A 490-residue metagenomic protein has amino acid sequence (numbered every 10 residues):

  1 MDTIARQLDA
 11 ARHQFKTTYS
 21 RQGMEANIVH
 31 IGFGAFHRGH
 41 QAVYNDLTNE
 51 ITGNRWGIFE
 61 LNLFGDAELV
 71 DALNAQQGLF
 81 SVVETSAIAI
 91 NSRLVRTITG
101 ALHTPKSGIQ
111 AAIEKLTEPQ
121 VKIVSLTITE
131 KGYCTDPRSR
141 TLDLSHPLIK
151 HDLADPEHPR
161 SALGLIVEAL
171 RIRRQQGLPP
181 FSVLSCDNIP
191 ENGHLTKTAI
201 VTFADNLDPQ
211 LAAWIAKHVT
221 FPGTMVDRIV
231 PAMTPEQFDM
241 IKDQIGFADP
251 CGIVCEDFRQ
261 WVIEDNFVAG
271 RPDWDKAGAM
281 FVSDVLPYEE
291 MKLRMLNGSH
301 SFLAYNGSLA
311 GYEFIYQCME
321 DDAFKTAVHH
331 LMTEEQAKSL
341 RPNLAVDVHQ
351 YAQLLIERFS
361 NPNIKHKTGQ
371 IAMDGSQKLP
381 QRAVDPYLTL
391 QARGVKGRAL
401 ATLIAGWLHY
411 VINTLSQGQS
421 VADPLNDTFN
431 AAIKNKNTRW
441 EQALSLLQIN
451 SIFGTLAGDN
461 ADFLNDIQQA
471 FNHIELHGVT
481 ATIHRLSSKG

Functional and structural regions predicted by a protein language model:
M1-G490: Substrate/ligand-engaging "lid" and interaction regions
